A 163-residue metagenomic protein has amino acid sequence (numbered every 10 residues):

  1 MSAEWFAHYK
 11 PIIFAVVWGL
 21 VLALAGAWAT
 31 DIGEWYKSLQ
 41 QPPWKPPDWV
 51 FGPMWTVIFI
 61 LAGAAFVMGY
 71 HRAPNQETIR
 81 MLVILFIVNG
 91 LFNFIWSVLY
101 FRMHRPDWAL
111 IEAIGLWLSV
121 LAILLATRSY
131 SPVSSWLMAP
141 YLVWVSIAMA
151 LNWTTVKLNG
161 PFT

Functional and structural regions predicted by a protein language model:
S2-A3, I32-W44, R72-Q76, G160-F162: Membrane-interface helix termini and inter-helical loops of multi-pass transporters
A3-V16: N-terminal membrane topogenic signal
G19-E34: Alpha-helical transmembrane segments of multi-pass membrane proteins
P46-L61, H104-L116: Membrane-interface loop-to-helix entry segments
I60-S97: Helix-adjacent hinge/juxtasegments
Q76, W96-D107, R128-P132: Membrane-interface helix caps and helix-loop-helix hairpins in membrane proteins
V83-W96, L110-I123, Y141-V145: Hydrophobic alpha-helical segments of small multi-pass membrane proteins
A150-T163: Juxtamembrane boundary at the C-terminal end of a transmembrane helix
